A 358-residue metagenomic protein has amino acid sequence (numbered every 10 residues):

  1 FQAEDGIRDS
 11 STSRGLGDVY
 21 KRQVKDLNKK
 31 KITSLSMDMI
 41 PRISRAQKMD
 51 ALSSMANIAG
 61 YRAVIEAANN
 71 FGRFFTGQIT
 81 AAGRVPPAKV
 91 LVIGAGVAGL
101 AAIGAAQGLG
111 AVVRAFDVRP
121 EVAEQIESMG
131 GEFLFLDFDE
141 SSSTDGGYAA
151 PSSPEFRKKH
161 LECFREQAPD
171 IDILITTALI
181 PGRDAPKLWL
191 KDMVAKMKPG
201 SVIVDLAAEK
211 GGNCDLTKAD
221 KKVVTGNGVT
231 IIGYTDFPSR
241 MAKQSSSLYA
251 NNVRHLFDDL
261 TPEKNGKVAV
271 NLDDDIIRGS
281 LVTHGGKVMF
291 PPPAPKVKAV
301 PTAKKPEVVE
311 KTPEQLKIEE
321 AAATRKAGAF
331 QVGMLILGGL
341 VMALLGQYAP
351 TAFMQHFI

Functional and structural regions predicted by a protein language model:
F1-Y20: Single conserved hydrophobic/aromatic residue that forms the stacking wall/gate of nucleotide- or nucleobase-binding
V24, V64, A102-I103, A123 (+1 more regions): Generic hydrophobic/aromatic pocket-lining and core-packing "Φ" positions
I32-T33, D38-T80, P87, A208 (+3 more regions): Adenosine-phosphate binding glycine-rich loop
G77-Q167, E320, T324: Glycine-rich phosphate/diphosphate-binding loop of Rossmann-like nucleotide-binding domains
E132-V229: Rossmann-like adenosine-cofactor binding region
L161, Q315-L340, Y348-T351: Membrane-water interface at loop-to-transmembrane-helix junctions
T351-I358: Structural signature of hydrophobic alpha-helical transmembrane segments
